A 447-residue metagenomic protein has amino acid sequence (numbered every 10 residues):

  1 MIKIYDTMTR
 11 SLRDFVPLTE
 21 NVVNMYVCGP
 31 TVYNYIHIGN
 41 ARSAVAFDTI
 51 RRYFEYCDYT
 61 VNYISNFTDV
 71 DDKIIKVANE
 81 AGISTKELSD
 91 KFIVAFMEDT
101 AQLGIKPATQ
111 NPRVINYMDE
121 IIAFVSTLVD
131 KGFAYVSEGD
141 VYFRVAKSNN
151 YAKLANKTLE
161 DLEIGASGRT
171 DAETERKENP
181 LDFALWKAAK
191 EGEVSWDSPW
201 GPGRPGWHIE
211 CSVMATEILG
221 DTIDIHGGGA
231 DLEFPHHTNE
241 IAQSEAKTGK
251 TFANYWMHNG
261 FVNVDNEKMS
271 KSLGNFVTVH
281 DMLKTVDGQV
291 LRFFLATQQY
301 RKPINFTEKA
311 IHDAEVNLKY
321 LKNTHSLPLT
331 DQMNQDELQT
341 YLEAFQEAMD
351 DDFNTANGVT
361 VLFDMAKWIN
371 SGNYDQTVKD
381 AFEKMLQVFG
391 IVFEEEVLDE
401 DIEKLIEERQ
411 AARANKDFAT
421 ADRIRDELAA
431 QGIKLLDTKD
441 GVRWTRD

Functional and structural regions predicted by a protein language model:
M1-Y33, D48, E98, D119-L327: Alpha-helical recognition segments enriched in aromatics with Gly/Pro capping that present substrate-recognition
T9-L12, L18-G104, D437-D440, W444: N-terminal, positively charged nucleic-acid-binding surface of large information/translation enzymes
Y59, F133, I433: Short phosphate-binding/catalytic loops that engage adenosine nucleotides
F67-D71, I93-F96, K106-I121, G139-S148: Short, glycine/charge-rich beta-strand/loop segments that flank catalytic centers and engage negatively charged groups
A81-E87, A108, R301-N305: Short, polar/flexible loop-turn hinges at active-site or ligand-entry regions and domain interfaces
M97-D119, E233, G288-V290, L295-A296 (+3 more regions): Non-catalytic interaction-recognition regions
K268-D447: Structural preference for alpha-helix termini/caps and helix-kink/transition segments
